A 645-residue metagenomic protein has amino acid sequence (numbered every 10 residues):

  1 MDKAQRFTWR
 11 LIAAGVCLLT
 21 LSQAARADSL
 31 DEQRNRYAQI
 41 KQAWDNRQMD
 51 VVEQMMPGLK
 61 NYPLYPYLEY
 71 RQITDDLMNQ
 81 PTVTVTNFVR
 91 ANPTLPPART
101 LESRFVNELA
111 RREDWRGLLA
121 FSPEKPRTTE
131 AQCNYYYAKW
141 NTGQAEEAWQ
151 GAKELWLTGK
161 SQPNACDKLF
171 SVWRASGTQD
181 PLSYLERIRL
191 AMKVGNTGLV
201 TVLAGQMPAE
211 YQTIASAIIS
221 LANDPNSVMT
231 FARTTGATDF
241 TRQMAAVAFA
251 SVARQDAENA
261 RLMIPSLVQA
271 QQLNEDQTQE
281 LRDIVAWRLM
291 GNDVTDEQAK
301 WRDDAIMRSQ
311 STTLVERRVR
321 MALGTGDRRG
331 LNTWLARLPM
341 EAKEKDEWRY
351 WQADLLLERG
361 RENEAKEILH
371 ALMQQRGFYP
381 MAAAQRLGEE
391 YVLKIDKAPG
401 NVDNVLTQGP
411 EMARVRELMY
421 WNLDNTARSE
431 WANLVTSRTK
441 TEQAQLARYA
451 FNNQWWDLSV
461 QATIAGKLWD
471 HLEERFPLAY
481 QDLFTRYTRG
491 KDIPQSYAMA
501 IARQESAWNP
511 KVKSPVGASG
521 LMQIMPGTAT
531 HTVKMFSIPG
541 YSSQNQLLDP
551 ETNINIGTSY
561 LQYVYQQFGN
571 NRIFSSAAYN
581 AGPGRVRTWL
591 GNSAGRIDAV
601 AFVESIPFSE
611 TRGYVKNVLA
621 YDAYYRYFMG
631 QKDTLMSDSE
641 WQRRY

Functional and structural regions predicted by a protein language model:
D2-I12: Bacterial N-terminal signal peptides that target proteins for export
L21-A25: N-terminal signal peptide c-region/cleavage motif recognized by signal peptidases
D28-R36, Q48, K60-Y67, N79 (+19 more regions): Generic helix N-cap/helix-start motif at coil->alpha-helix transitions
Q42, R71, D75, E108 (+8 more regions): Residue-level signature for tetratricopeptide repeat
N46, D75, N79, E108 (+8 more regions): Structural motif corresponding to the intra-repeat A-B loop/turn of tetratricopeptide repeats
V51-M55, P81-A91, D114-E124, E146-T158 (+13 more regions): Alpha-helical repeat scaffolds
Y70, Q269, K300-R302, M307 (+5 more regions): Catalytic glycan-binding domains that act on GlcNAc-containing polysaccharides
Q72-T74, V89-R90, E102-N107, R282-D293 (+1 more regions): Alpha-helical adaptor scaffolds
